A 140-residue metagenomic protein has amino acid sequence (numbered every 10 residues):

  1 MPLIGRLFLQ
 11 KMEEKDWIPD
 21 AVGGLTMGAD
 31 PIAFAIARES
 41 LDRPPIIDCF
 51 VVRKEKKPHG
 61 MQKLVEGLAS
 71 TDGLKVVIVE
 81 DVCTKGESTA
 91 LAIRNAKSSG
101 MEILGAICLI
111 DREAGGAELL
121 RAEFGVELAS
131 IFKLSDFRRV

Functional and structural regions predicted by a protein language model:
M1-V79, C83-V140: PRPP-associated nucleotide enzymes
